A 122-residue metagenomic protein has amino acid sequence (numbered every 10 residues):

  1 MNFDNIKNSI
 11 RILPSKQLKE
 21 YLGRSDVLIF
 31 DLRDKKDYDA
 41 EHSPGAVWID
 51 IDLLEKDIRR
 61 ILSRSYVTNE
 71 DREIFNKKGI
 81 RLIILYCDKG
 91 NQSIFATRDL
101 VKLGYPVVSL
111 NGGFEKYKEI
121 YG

Functional and structural regions predicted by a protein language model:
M1-L28, K35-L82, D88-G122: Rhodanese-like catalytic fold shared by cysteine-dependent sulfurtransferases and DSP/PTP-type phosphatases
